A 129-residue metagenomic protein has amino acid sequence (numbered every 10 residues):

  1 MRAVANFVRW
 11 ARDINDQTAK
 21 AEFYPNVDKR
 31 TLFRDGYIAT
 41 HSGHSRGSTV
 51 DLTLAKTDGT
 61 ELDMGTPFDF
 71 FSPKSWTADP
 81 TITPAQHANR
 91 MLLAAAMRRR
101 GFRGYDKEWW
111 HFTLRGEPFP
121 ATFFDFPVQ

Functional and structural regions predicted by a protein language model:
M1-Q129: Cell-envelope/glycan interface and biosynthesis
